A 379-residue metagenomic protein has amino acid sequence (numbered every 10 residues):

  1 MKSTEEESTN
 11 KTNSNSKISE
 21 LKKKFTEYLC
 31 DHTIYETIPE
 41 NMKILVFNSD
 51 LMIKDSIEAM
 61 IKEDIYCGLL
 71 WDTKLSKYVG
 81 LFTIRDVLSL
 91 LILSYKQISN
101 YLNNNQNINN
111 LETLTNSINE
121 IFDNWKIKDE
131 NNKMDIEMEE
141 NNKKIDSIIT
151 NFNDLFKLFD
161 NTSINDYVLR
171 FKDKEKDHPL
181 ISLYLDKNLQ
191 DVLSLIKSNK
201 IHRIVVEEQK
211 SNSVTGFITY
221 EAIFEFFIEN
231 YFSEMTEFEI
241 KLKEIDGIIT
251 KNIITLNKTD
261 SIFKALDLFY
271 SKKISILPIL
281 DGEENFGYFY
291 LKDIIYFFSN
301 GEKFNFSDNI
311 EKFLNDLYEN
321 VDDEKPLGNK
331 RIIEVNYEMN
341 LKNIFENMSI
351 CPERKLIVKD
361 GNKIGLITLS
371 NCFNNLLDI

Functional and structural regions predicted by a protein language model:
M1-I379: Tandem CBS (Cystathionine beta-synthase) repeat/Bateman regulatory domains
